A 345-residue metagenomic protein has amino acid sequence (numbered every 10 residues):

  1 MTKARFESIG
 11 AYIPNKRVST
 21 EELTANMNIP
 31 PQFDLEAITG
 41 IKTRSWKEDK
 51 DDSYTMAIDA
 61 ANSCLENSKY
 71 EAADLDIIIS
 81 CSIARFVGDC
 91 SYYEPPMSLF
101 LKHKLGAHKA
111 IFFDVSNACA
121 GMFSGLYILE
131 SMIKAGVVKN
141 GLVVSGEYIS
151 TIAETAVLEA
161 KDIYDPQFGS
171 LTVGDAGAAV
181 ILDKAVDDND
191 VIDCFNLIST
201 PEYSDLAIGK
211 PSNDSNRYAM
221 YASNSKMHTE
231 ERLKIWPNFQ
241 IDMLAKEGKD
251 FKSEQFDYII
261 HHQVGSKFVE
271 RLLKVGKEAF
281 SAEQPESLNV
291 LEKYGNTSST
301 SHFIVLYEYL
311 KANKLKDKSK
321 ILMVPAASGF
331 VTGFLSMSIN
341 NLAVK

Functional and structural regions predicted by a protein language model:
M1-K50, E159-E230, A326, L335-K345: Condensing-enzyme catalytic core mediating Claisen C-C bond formation in acyl metabolism
G40-T43, S82, H103-V115, E159-D165 (+1 more regions): Glycine/charged-rich beta-loop-alpha catalytic/anionic-binding loops adjacent to active sites
I41-D59, F113-A120, G169-L171, A219-N238 (+2 more regions): Active-site pocket-shaping loop/turn-to-helix segments
Y54, I58, A84-E94, H108 (+2 more regions): Claisen-condensing/thiolase-fold acyl-transfer catalytic domains that form or cleave C-C bonds in fatty acid
A60-D76, N238-D257, Y309, K314: Phosphate/pyrophosphate-binding loops at sites that engage ATP/ADP/AMP, CoA/4′-phosphopantetheine, polyphosphate
C81, S116, G141-E147, L182 (+1 more regions): Short beta-strand segments
G88-S98, G146-I163, L197-N213, S266-L273 (+3 more regions): Active-site-adjacent elements of ketosynthase-type condensing enzymes
P211-D257: Oxyanion-binding "anion nests"
